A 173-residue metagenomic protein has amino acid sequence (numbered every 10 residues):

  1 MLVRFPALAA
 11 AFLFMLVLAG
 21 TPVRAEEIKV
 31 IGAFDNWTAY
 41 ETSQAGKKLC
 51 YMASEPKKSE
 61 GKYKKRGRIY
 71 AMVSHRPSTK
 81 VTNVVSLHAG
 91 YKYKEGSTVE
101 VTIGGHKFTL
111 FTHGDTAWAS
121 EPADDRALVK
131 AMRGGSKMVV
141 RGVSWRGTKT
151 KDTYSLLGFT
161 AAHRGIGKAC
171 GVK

Functional and structural regions predicted by a protein language model:
M1-A10: Bacterial N-terminal signal peptides that target proteins for export
A10-A11, E26: Short hydrophobic "helix-edge" motifs at membrane interfaces and signal-peptide entry regions
F14-V23: C-terminal segment of classical bacterial N-terminal signal peptides
R24-K173: A generic "folded-domain core" signal
